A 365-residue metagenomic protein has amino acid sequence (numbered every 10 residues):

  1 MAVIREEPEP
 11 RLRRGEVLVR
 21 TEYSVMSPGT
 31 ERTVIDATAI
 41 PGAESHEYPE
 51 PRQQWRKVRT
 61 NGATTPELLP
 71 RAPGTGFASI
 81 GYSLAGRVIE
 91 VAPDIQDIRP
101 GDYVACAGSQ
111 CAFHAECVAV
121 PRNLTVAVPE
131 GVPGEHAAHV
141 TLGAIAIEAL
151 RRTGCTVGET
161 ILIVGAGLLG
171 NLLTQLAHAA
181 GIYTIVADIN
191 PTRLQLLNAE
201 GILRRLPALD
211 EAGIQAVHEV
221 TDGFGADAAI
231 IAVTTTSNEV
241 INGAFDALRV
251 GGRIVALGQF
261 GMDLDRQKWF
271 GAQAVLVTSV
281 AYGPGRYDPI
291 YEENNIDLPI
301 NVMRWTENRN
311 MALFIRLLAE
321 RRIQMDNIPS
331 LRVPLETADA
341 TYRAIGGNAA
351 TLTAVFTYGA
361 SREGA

Functional and structural regions predicted by a protein language model:
P10-V25, A37-G108: Glycine-rich beta-strand-centered segment in the early N-terminal region that forms part of a ligand/cofactor-binding
R13, S27, R99-P100, P121 (+2 more regions): Residue-level recognition of short, solvent-exposed, well-ordered loop/turn junctions that link secondary-structure
Y23, D102-Y103, C117, T160 (+2 more regions): Residue-level marker of beta-strand positions
G108-P121: A structural motif shared across PLP-dependent enzymes of the aminotransferase-like
Q110, P133-E211: Mid-domain Rossmann-like dinucleotide-binding core that forms the NAD(H)/NADP(H) cofactor-binding site
T153-C155, Q195, E200, R204-S279: Glycine-rich cofactor phosphate-binding loops and adjacent beta1-alpha1 units of small-molecule cofactor enzyme domains
G223, A228, V255-G258, A274 (+2 more regions): C-terminal capping/lid region of NAD(P)-dependent oxidoreductase domains
L264-I328: C-terminal substrate-binding/catalytic core of Rossmann-like NAD(P)-dependent dehydrogenases/reductases
